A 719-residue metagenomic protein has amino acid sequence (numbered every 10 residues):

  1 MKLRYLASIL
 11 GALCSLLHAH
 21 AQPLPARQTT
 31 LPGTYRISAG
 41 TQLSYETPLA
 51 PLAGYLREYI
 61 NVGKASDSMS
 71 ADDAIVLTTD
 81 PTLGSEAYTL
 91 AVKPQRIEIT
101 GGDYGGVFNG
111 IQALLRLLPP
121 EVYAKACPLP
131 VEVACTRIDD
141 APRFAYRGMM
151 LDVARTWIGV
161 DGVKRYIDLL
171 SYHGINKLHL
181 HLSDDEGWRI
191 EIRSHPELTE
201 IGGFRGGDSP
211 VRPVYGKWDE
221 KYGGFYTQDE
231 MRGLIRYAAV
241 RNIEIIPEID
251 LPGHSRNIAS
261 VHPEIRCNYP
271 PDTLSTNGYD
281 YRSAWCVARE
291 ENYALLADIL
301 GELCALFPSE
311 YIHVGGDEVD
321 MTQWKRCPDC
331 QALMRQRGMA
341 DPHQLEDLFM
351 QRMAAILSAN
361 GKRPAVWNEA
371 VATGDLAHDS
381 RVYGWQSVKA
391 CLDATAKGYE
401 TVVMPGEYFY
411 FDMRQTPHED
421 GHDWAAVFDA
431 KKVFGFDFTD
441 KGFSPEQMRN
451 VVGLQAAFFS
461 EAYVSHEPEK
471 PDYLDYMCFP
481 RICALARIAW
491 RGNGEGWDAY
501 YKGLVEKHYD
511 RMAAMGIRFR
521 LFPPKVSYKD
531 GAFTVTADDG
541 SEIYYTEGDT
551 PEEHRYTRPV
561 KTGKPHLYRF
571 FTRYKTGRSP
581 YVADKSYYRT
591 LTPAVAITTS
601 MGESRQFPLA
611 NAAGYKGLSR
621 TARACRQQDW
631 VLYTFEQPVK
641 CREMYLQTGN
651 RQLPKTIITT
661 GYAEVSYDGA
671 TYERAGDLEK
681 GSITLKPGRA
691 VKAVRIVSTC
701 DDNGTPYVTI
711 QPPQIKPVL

Functional and structural regions predicted by a protein language model:
M1-A7: Bacterial N-terminal signal peptides that target proteins for export
G11-A145, P364-V371, D510-A514, T599-E603: Acidic, contiguous N-terminal accessory segments
A21, S44, K502-E636, K640 (+3 more regions): Short, compositionally stereotyped local motifs that mark structural "simplifiers"
L83-Y293, D298-Y311, R352, I356 (+1 more regions): Feature activates predominantly on carbohydrate-active enzymes
D103, T572-T576, C700-D702: Surface-exposed loop/turn motifs at beta-strand-loop junctions within extracellular Ig-like and Fibronectin type III
P263, T276, R282-H378, W385-D393: Active-site neighborhood of glycoside hydrolase catalytic domains
P364-E369, L376-S380, Q386-D538: Flexible, acidic glycine-rich loops studded with aromatic residues
K616-L719: Aromatic, loop-rich ligand-recognition surfaces of beta-strand-rich domains
